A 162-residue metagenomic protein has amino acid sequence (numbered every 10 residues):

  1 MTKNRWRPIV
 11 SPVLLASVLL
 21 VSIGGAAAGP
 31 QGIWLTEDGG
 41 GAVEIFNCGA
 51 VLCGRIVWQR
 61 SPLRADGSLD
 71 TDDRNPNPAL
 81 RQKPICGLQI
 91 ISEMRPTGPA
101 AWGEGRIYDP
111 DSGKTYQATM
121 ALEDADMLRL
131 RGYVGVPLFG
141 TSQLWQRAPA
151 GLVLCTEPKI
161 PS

Functional and structural regions predicted by a protein language model:
M1-R7: N-terminal secretory signal peptides that target proteins for export/translocation
S11-S22: Bacterial N-terminal signal peptides
G24-I33: N-terminal helix-cap/turn-to-beta initiation motif at the start of protein domains
Q31, E37-Q117, P158: Central antiparallel beta-sheet cores of small beta-barrel/beta-sandwich binding domains
N47, P96, L122-E123, R147: Generic beta-strand structural signal
A101-R106, S112-L144: Surface-exposed interaction patches
V134-S162: Edge beta-strand at a domain terminus
